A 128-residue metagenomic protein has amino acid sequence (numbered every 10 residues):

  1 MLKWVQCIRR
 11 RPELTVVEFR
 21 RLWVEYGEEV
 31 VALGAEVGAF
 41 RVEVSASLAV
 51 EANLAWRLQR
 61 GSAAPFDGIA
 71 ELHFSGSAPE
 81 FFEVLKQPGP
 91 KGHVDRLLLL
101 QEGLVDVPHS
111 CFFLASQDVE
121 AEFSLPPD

Functional and structural regions predicted by a protein language model:
M1-D128: Macromolecular interaction modules
